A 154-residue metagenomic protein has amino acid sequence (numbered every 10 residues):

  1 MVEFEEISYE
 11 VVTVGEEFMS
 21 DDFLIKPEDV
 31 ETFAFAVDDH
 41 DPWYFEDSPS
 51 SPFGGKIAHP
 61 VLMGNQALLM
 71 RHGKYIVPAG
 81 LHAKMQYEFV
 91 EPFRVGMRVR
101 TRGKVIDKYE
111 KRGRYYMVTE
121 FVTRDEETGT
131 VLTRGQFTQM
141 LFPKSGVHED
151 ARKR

Functional and structural regions predicted by a protein language model:
M1-K84, G146-R154: Hot-dog-fold acyl-thioester-processing enzymes
M1-Y9, P92-R154: HotDog/MaoC-like acyl-thioester-processing domains
Q66, Q86, Q136-Q139: Residue-identity detector for glutamine
I76-V99: Mid-chain, well-packed structural core segment of small domains
